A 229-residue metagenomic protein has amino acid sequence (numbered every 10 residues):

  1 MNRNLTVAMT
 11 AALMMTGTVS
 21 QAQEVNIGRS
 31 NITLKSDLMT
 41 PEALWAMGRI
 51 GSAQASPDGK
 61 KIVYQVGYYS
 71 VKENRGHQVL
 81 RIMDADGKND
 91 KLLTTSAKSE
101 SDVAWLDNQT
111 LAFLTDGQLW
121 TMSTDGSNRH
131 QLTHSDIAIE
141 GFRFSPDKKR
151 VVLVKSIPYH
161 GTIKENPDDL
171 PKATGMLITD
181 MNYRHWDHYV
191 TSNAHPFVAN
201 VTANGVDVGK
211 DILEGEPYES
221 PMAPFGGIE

Functional and structural regions predicted by a protein language model:
M1-A8: Bacterial N-terminal signal peptides that target proteins for export
A8-G17: Bacterial N-terminal signal peptides
S20-A22: Boundary at the C-terminal end of the N-terminal hydrophobic targeting segment
E24-N26, Q78, S156-T202, E214: Predominantly five- to eight-bladed beta-propeller fold
N26-R49, E73-R75, R81-S99, M122-A138 (+1 more regions): Multi-bladed beta-propeller domains
M47-I62, T95-A112, R129, D136-V154 (+2 more regions): Conserved beta-propeller blade repeats
Y68-K72, P158-G161: Short glycine/acidic-enriched loop and turn motifs that connect beta-strands
